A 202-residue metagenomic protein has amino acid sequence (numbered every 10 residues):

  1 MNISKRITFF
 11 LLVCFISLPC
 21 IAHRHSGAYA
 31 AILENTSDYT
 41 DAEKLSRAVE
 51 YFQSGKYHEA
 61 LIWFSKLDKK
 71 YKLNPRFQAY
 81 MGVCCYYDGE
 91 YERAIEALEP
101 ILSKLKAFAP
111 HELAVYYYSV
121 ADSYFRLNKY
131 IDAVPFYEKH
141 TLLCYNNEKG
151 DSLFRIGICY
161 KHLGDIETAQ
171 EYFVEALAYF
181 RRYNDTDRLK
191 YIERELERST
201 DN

Functional and structural regions predicted by a protein language model:
Y39-K66, K70: Alpha-helical segment of the N-proximal tetratricopeptide repeat
S103, K161, I166-N184, K190 (+1 more regions): TPR/TPR-like (Sel1-like) alpha-helical repeat modules
